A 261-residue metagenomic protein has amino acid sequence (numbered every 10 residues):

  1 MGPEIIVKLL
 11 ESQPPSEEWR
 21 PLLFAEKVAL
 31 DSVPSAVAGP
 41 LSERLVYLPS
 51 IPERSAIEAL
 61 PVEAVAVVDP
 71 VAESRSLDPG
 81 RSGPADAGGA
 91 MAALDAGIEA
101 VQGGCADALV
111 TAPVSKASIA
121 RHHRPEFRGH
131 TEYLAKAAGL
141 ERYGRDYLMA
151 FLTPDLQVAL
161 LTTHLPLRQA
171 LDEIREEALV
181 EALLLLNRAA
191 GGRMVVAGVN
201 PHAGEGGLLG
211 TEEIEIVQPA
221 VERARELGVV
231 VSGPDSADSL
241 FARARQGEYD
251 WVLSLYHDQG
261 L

Functional and structural regions predicted by a protein language model:
M1-E212, Q218-L261: Anion-binding alpha/beta catalytic cores of soluble intermediary-metabolism enzymes, centered on
